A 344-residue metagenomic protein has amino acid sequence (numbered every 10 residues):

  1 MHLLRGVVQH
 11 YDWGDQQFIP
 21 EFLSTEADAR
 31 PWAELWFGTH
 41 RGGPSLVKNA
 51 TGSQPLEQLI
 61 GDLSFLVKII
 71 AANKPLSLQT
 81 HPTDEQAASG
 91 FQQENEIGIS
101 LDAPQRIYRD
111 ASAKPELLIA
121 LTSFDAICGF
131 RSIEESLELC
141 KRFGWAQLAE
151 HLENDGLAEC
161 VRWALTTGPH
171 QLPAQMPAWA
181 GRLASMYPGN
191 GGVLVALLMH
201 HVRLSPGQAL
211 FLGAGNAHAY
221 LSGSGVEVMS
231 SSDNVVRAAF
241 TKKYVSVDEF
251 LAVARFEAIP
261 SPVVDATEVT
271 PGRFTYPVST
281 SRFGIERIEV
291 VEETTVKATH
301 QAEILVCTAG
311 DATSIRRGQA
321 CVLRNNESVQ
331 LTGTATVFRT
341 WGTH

Functional and structural regions predicted by a protein language model:
M1-A174, K242-P260, I285: Transition-metal
V47-A50, Q54-G61, G189-S205, K297-H300 (+1 more regions): A short beta-strand-loop-beta hairpin characteristic of the jelly-roll/cupin
I69-P75, Q79-E85, D110-E116, T122-D125 (+4 more regions): Ligand-binding loop in jelly-roll beta-barrel domains
A149-Y244: Contiguous mid-protein beta-loop-alpha structural module that forms a pocket-lining wall or clamp of enzyme active
H201-L212, N216-Y220, I288, A312-L331: Short acidic-glycine-tyrosine-enriched beta hairpin
S224-T275: C-terminal, non-catalytic macromolecule-binding modules
V269-G272, G284-T299: Conserved short histidine dyad/triad with adjacent acidic residue
Y276-G284: Short Lys/Arg-enriched alpha/beta "domain-start" segment
